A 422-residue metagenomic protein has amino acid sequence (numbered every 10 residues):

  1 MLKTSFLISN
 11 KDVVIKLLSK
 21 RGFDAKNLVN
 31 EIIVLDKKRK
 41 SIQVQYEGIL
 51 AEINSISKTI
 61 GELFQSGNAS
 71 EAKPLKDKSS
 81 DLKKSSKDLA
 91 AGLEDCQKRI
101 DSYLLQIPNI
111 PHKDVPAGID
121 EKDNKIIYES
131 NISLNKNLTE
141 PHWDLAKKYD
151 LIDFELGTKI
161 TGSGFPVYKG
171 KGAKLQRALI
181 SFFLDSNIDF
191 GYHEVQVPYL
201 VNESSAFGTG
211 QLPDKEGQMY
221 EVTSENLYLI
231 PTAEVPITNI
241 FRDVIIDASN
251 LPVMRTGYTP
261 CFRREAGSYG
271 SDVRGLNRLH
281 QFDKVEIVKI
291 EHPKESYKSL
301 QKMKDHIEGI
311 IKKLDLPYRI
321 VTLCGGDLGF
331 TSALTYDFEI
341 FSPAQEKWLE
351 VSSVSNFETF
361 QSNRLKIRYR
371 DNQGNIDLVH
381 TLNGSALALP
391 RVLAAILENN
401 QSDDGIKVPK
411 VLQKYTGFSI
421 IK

Functional and structural regions predicted by a protein language model:
M1-S133, K147, L151, E155: N-terminal alpha-helical targeting/anchoring segments
K26, E129-K422: TRNA-recognition modules of translation machinery and tRNA-sensing kinases, especially anticodon-binding
